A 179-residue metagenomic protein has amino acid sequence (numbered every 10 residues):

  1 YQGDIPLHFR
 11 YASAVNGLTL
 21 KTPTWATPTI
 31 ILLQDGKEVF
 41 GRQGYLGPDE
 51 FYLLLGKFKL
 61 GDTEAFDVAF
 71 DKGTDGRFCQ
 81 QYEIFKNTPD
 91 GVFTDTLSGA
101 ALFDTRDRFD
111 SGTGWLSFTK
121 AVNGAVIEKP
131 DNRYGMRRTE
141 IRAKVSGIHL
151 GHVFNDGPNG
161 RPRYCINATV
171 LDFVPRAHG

Functional and structural regions predicted by a protein language model:
Y1-K59: Thioredoxin-like thiol-disulfide oxidoreductase module
E64-G179: A short Gly-Trp-Pro
